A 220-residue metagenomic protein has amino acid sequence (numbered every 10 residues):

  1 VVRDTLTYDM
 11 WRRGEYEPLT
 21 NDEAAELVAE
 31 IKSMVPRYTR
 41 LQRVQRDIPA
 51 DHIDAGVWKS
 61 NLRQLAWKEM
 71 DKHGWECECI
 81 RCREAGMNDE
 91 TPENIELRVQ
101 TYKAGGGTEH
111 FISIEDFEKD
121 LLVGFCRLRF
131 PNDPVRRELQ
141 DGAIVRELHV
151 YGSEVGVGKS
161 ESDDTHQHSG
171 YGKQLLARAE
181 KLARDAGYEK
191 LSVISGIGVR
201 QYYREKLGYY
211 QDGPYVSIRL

Functional and structural regions predicted by a protein language model:
V1-L19, Y38-Q64, V150-K159, H166: Flexible glycine/acidic-rich beta-alpha junction loops that bind and position SAM and/or redox cofactors in anaerobic
G14-K32: Phosphate/diphosphate-binding loops
L41, V145, G196: Conserved, mostly hydrophobic/aromatic
N94, Q100-S153: A conserved beta-strand-loop-helix scaffold within acyl/acetyltransferase catalytic domains
E161-A183: Conserved acetyl-CoA-binding loop-helix of GNAT-fold acetyltransferases
K181-S195: Conserved GNAT acetyl-CoA-binding A-motif
S195-L220: Conserved active-site alpha-helix within GNAT-family acetyltransferase domains
